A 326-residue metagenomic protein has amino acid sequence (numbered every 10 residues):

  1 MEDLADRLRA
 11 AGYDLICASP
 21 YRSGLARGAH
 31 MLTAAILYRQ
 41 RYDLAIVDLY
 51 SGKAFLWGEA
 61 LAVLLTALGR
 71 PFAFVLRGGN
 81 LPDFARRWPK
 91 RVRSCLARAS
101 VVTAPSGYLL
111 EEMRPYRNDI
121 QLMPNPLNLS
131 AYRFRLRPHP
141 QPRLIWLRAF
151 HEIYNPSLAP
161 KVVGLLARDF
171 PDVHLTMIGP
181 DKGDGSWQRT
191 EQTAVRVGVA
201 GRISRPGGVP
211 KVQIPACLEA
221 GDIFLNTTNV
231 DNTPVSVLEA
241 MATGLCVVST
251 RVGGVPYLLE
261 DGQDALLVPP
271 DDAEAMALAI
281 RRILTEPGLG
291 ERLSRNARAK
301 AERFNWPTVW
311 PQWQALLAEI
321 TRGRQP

Functional and structural regions predicted by a protein language model:
L136-A167, L175-D181: Conserved donor-binding/catalytic core segment of Leloir-type glycosyltransferases
H174-R189, G207: Glycosyltransferase donor-sugar binding loop
Q188-V209: Nucleotide-activated donor-binding/catalytic signature segment of Leloir-type glycosyltransferases, i.e., the conserved
G208-V209, A216-G221: Short alpha-helical donor nucleotide-sugar binding micro-motif in glycosyltransferases
N229: Aromatic "clamp/platform" in nucleotide-sugar-dependent glycosyltransferases that forms part of the donor/acceptor
C246-S249, L259: Short hydrophobic beta-strand element within catalytic cores of glycosyltransferases and related nucleotide-activated
D261-G262, L266-A273, R282-P287: Conserved acidic donor-binding segment of nucleotide-sugar-dependent glycosyltransferases
A275, R282, L289-R303: A short, well-ordered alpha-helix in the C-terminal region of glycosyltransferases
